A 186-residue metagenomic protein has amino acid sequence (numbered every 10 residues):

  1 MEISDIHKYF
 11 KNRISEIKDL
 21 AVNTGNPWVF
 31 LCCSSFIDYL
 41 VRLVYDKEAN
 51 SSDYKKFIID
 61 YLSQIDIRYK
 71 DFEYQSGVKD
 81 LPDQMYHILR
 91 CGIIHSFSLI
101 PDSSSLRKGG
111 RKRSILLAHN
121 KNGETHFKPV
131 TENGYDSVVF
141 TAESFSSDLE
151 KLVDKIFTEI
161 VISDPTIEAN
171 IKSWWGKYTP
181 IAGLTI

Functional and structural regions predicted by a protein language model:
M1-K8, E16, N23-N26, L81 (+1 more regions): Polyanionic, low-complexity intrinsically disordered segments
I6-V22, I65-E73: Short amphipathic alpha-helical segments and their helix-coil junctions
H7-I14, K18, K55, I59 (+2 more regions): Hydrophobic core segments within long, regular secondary-structure runs in both alpha- and beta-rich folds
N23-Y69: Short, contiguous, well-structured surface segments enriched in hydrophobic/aromatic residues
I37-V44, Y61, I93, F97 (+2 more regions): Generic structural signal for hydrophobic core residues of well-folded globular domains
S51, D83-H87, A142: A structural signal for well-ordered alpha-helical scaffolds and beta->alpha junctions
I58-G92, S96-L106: Short, mixed-charge amphipathic alpha-helical segments
